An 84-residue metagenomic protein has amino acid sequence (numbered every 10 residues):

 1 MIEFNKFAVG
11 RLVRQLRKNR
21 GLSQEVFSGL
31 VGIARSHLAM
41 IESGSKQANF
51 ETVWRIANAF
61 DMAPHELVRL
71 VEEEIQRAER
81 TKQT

Functional and structural regions predicted by a protein language model:
M1-N19: A short, Lys/Arg-rich alpha-helix, primarily the initiator
I2, N58, V68-T84: Short, charged recognition helix plus adjacent turn of helix-turn-helix-like nucleic-acid-binding domains
R14, E25, W54: Residues within the helices of the helix-turn-helix
R17, S28, A57: The alpha-helix within a helix-turn-helix
K18, G32, S43-S45, W54 (+1 more regions): Residue-level detection of the helix-turn-helix DNA-binding "recognition helix"
G21-S43: Short alpha-helical DNA-recognition segment
E51-E66: DNA major-groove recognition helix of helix-turn-helix/homeodomain DNA-binding modules
